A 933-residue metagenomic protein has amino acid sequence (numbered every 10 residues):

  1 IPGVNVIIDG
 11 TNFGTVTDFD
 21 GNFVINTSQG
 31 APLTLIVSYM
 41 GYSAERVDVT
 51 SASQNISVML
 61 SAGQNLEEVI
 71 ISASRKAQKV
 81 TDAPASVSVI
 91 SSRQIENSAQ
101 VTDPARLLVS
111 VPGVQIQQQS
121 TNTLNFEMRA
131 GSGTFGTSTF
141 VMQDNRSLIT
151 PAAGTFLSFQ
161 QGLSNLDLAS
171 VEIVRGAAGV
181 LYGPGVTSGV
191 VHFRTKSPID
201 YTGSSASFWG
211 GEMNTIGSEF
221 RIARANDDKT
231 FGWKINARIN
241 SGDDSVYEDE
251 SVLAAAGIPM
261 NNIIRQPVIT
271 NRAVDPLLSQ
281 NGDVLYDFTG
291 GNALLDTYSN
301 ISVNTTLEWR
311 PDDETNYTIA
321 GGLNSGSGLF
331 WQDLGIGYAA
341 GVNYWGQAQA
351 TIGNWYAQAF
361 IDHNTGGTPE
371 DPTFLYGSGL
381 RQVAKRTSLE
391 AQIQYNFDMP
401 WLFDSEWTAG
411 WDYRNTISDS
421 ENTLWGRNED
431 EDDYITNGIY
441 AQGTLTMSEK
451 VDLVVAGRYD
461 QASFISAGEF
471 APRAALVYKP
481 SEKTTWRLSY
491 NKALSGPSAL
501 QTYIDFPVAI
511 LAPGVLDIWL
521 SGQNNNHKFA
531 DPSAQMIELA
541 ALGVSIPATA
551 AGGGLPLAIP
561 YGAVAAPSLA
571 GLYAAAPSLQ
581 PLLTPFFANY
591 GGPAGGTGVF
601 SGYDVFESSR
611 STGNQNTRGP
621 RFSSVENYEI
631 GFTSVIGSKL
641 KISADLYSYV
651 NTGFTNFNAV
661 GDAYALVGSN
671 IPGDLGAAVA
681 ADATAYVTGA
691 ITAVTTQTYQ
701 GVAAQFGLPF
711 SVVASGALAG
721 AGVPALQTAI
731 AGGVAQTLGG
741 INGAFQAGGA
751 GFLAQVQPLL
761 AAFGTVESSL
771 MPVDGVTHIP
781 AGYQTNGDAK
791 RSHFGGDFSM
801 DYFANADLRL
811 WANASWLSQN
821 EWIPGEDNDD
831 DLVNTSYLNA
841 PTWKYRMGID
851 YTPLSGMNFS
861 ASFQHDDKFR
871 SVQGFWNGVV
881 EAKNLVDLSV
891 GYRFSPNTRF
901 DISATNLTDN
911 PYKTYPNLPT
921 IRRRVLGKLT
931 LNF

Functional and structural regions predicted by a protein language model:
I1-E68: Periplasm-facing N-terminal accessory domains of Gram-negative outer-membrane beta-barrel systems
N5-N22, E68-A99, N122-N125, G136-T139: N-terminal periplasmic "start-of-domain" segments of outer-membrane beta-barrel proteins
V24-N26, S147-R175: Short acidic/polar hinge/loop motifs at secondary-structure boundaries that mediate gating or recognition
V24-N26, V87, A105-S147: Extracytoplasmic beta-strand/coil segments of soluble accessory domains associated with Gram-negative outer-membrane
T137-S138, T150-G154, L166-A169, V180-G257 (+2 more regions): Outer-membrane beta-barrel translocator/receptor signature
N214-D243, Y247-S327, N343-G346: Transmembrane beta-barrel wall of Gram-negative outer-membrane proteins
A223-F231, N396, L488, D801-W816 (+1 more regions): Conserved C-terminal beta-signal and adjacent last beta-strands/turns of outer-membrane beta-barrel proteins
T446-K450, V635, K639-N651, T655-F869 (+2 more regions): Gram-negative outer-membrane beta-barrel transporters
